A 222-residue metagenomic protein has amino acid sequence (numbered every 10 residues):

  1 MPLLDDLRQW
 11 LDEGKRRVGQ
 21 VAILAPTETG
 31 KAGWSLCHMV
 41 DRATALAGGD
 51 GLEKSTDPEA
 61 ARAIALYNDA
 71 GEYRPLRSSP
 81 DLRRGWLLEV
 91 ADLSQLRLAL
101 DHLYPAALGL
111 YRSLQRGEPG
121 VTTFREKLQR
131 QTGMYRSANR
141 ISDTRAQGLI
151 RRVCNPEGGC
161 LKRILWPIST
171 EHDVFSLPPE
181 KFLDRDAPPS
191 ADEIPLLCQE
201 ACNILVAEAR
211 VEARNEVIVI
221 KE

Functional and structural regions predicted by a protein language model:
M1-E222: Acidic, polar-rich N-terminal leader regions of halophilic archaeal proteins
